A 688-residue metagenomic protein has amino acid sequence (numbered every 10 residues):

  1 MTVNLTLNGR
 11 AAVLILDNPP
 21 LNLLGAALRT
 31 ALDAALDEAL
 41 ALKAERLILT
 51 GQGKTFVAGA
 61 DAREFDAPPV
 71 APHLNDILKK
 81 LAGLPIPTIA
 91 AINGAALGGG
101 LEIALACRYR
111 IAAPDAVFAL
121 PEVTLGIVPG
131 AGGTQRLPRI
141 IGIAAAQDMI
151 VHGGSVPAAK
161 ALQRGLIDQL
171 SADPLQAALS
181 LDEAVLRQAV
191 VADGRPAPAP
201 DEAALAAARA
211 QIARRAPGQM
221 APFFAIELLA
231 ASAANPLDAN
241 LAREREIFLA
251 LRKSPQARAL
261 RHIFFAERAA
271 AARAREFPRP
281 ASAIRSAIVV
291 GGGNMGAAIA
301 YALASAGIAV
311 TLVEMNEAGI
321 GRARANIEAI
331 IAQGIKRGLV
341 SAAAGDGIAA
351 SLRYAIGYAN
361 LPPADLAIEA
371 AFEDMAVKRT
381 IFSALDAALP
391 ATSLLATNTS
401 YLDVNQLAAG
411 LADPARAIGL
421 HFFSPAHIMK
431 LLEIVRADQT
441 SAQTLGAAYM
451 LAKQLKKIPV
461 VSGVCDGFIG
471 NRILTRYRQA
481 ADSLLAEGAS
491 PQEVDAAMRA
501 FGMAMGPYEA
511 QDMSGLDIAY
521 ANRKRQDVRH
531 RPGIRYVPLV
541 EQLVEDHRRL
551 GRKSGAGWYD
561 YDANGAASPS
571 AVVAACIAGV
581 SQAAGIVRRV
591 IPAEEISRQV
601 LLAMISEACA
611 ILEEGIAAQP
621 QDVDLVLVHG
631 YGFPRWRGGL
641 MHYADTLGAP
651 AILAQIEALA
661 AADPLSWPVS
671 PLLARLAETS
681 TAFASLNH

Functional and structural regions predicted by a protein language model:
M1-V3, L24: Catalytic-loop region of hydrolases
V3, D17, A44-L47, P68-H73 (+5 more regions): N-terminal glycine-rich phosphate-binding loop for ADP-containing cofactors
G9-D17, N22, A27-P68, K79-N93 (+2 more regions): A structural preference for short, pocket-lining loop segments at secondary-structure junctions
R108: A short alpha->beta transition loop at the rim of the catalytic pocket in nucleotide-sugar-dependent
L120: Small cofactor-carrier domains centered on a conserved lysine used for covalent cofactor attachment
